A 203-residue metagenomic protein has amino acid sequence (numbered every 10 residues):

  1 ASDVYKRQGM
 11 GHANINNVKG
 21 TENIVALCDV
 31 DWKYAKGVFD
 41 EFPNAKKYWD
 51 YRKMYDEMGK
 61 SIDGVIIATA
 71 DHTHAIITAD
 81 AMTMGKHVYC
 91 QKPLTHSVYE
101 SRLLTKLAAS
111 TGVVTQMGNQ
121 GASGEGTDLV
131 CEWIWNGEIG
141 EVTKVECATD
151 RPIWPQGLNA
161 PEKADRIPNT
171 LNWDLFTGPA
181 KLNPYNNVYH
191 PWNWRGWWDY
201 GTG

Functional and structural regions predicted by a protein language model:
A1-Y5: Short, small-residue-biased leader/transition segments that mark boundaries at the very start of proteins
G9-M10: Hydrophobic/small residue at the entry helix of a nucleotide-binding pocket
T21-E41: NAD(P)-binding Rossmann-fold cofactor-contacting core
V25, D63, T143: Conserved acidic residues
V38-A45, L107-T111: Short, conserved SAM-binding/catalytic segment of Class I S-adenosyl-L-methionine-dependent methyltransferases
A45-L103: Beta-loop-alpha module in the N-terminal Rossmann-like domain of NAD(P)-dependent dehydrogenases, especially those
H87-Y89, T95-L175: A contiguous active-site-proximal alpha/beta segment in oxidoreductase catalytic domains
A164-G203: Glycine-rich, aromatic-lined ligand/substrate-binding cores of catalytic and carbohydrate-binding domains
